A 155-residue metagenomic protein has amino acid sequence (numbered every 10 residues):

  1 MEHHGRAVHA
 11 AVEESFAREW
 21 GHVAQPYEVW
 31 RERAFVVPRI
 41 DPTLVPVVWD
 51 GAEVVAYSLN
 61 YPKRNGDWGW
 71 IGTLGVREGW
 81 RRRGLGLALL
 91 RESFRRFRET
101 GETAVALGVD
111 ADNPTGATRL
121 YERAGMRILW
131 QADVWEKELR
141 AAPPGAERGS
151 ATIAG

Functional and structural regions predicted by a protein language model:
M1-A10, G21: A short beta-loop-alpha structural element at the N-terminal edge of CoA-dependent acyl/N-acetyltransferase catalytic
E19-V76: A conserved beta-strand-loop-helix scaffold within acyl/acetyltransferase catalytic domains
R77-G79, R83: Active-site acidic-Proline motif in GNAT/NAT acetyltransferases
E78, L107-A117, V134-R140: Conserved beta-strand-loop-alpha-helix junction that forms the acyl-donor binding cleft
R83, L87, E99, A111-W130 (+1 more regions): Conserved active-site alpha-helix within GNAT-family acetyltransferase domains
F97-V109: Conserved GNAT acetyl-CoA-binding A-motif
A132-G155: Terminal substrate-recognition subdomain of acyl/acetyltransferases
